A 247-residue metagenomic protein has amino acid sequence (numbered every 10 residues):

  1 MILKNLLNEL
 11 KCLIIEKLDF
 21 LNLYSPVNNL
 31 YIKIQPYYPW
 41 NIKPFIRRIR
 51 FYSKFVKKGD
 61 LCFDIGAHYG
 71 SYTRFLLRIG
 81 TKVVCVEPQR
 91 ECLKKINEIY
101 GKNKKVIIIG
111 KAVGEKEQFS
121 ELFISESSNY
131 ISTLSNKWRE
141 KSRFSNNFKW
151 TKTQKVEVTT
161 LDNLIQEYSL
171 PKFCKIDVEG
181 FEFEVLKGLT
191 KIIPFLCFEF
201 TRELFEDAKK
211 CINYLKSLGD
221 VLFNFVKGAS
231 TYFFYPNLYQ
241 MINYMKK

Functional and structural regions predicted by a protein language model:
M1-K247: Phosphate/nucleotide-binding beta-alpha loop and adjacent structural elements of enzyme active sites
